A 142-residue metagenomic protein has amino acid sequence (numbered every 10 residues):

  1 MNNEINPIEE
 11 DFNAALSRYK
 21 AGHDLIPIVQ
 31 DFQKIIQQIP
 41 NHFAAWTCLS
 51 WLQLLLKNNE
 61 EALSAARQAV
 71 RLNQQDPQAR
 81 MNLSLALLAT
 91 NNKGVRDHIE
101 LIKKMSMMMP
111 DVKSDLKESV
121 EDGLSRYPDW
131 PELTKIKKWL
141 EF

Functional and structural regions predicted by a protein language model:
I5-Q38, C48: Alpha-helical segment of the N-proximal tetratricopeptide repeat
A21-G22, L56, T90-N92: Structural motif corresponding to the intra-repeat A-B loop/turn of tetratricopeptide repeats
K34-I35, Q68-A69, I102-M105: Canonical positions in the second alpha-helix
A44-C48, Q78-S84, D97-H98, V112-E118: Alpha-solenoid helical repeat scaffolds
L101-F142: Terminal, low-structured helical/coil segments at or just beyond the last alpha-helical repeat
